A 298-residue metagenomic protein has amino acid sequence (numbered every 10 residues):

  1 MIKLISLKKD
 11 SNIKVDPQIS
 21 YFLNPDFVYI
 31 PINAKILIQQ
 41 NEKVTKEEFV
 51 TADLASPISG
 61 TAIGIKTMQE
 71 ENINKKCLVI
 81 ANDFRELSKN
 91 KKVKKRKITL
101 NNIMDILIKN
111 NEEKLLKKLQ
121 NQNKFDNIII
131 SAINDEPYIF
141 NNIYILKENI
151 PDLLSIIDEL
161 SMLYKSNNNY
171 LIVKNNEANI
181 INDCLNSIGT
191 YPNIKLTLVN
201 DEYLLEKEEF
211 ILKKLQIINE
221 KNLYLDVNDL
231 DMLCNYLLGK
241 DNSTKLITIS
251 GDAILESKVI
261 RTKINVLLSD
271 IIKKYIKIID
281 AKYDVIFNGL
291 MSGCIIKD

Functional and structural regions predicted by a protein language model:
M1-Q40, F49-A52, V79: N-terminal, Lys/Arg-enriched amphipathic/low-complexity engagement segments that precede the first folded domain
N24, I128-N142, A253: Gly-rich Lys/Arg/Thr-decorated short loops/hinges at beta-loop-alpha junctions or inter-strand turns that position
P31-I36, V44-E47, A55-G64, M68: Generic structural motif
N41-L54, K66, K75-F84: Short hydrophobic beta/alpha edge segments that flank linear recognition/processing sites
V44-V50, N265, D270-I272: Short alpha-helical segments in extracytoplasmic peptidoglycan/chitin-binding modules and envelope-associated proteins
Q69-N123, N127: Acidic low-complexity segments
K147-L163: Histidine-anchored nucleotide/phosphate-binding helix
Y170-L268, K274-A281, F287-M291, I295-K297: Hydrophobic alpha-helical positions that pack around
